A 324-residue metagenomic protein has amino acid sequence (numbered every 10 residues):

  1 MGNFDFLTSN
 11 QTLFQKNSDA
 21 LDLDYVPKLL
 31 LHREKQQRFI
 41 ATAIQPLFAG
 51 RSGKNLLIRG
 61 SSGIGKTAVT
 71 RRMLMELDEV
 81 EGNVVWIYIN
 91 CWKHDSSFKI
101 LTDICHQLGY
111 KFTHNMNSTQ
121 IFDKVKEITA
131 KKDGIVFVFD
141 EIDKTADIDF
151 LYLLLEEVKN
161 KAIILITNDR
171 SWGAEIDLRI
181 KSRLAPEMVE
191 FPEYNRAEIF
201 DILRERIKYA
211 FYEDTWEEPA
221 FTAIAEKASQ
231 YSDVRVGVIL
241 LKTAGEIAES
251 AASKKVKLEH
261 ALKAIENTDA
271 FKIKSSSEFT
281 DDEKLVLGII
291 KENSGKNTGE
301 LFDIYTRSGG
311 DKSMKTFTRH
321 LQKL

Functional and structural regions predicted by a protein language model:
M1-G53: A short, basic N-terminal segment
T8-L13, D22, T70, L74 (+6 more regions): Mid-core helix/loop region of P-loop NTP-binding domains shared across ATPases and GTPases
A41, E283-K291, T318: Hydrophobic residues on short alpha-helical segments
G50-R72: Walker A/P-loop nucleotide-binding motif
R59, W86-D95: A short hydrophobic beta-strand->loop->alpha-helix junction that borders the nucleotide-binding pocket of P-loop NTPases
E76, T243, H320-K323: Alpha-helical DNA-recognition elements
I247-K272: Conserved C-terminal helix/linker of AAA+ ATPases
S294-L324: Terminal-proximal interaction/regulatory segments of ATP-powered molecular machines
